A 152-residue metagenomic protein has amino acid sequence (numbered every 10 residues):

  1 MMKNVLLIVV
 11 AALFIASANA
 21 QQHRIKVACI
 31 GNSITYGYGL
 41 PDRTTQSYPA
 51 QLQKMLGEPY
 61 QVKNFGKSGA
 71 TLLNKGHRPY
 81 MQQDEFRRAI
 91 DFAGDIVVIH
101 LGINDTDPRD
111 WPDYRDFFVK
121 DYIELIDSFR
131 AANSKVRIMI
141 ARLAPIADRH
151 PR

Functional and structural regions predicted by a protein language model:
M1-Q22: Bacterial Sec-dependent N-terminal signal peptides
L6, L13, Q82-Q83, E124: Residue-level detector of functional hotspots within protein domains
H23-A28, I34-K120, A147-R152: Conserved SGNH/GDSL esterase-like catalytic core that processes O-acyl groups on lipids and polysaccharides
L125-F129: Hydrophobic positions in alpha-helices of CheY-like receiver
A132-I138: A short helix->loop->beta-strand "cap" motif at the edges of active sites that frequently abuts
A144: Carbohydrate-associated surface elements
